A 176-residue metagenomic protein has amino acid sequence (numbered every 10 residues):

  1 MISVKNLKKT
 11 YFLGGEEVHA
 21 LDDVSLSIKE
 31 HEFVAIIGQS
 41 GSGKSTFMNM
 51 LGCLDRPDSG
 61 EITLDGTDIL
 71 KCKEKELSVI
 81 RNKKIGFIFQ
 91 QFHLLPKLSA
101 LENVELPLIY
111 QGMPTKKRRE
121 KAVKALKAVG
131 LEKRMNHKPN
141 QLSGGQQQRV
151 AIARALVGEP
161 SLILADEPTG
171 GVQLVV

Functional and structural regions predicted by a protein language model:
M1-V176: ABC family nucleotide-binding domain
